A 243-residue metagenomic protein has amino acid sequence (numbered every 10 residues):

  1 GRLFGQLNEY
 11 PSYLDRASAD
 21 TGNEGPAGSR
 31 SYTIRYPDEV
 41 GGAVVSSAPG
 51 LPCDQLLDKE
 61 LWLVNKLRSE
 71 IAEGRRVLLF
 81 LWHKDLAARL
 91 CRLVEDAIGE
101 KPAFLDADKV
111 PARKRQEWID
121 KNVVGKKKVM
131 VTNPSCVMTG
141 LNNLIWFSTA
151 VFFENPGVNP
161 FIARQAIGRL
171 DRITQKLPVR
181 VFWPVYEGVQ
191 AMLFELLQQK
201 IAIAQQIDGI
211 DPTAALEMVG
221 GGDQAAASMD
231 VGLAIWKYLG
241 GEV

Functional and structural regions predicted by a protein language model:
G1-E73, V94, F194, K200-D223 (+1 more regions): Interdomain linker/hinge connecting the two RecA-like lobes of the SF2 helicase core
N8, L78-H83, P102-A107, M130-P134 (+2 more regions): Short beta-strand segments
E9-L14, H83-A87, K109-V110, C136-M138 (+4 more regions): Short, solvent-exposed loop/turn segments at secondary-structure junctions
G50-L61, K109-R113, G157, F161: Conserved phosphate-coordination/catalytic loops
E70-C91: Conserved strand-helix element at the start of the C-terminal RecA-like helicase core
L78-F80, A88, G99-S135: Conserved helicase ATPase core of P-loop NTP-dependent helicases/translocases
A87-C91, R115-I119, K128-P178: SF2 helicase motor core recognition
V158-V243: A conserved SF2-helicase RecA2
